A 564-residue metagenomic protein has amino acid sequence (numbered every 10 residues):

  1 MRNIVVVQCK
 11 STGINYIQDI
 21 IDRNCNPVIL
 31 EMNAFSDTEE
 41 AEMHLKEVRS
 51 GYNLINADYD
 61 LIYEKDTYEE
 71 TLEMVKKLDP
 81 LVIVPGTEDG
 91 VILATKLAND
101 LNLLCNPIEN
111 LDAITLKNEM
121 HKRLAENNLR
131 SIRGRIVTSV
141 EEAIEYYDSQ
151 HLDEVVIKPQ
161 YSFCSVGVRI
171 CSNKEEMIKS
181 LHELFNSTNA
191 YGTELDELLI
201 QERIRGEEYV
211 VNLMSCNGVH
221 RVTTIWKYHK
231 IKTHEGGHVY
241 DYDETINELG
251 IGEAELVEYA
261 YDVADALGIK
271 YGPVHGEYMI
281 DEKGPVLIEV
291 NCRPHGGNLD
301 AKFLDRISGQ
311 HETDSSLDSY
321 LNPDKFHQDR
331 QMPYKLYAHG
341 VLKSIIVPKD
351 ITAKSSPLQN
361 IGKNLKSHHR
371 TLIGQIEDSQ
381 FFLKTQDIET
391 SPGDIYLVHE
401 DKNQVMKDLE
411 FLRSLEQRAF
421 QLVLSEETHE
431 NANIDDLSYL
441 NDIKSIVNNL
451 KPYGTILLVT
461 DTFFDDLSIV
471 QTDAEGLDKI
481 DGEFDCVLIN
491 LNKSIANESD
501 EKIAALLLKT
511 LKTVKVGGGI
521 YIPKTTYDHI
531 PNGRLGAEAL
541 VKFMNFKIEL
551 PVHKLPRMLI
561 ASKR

Functional and structural regions predicted by a protein language model:
M1-E109, E141, E389-T390, E400-R413 (+1 more regions): ATP-binding N-terminal substructure of ATP-dependent carboxylate-amine bond-forming enzymes
N99-G167: A conserved helix-loop-beta module that forms one wall/lid of the active-site cleft in ATP-utilizing catalytic domains
L124-A125, D148-I170, N189-G206, V211 (+2 more regions): ATP-grasp fold ATP-binding core
R130-I132, E154-I157, C171-G206, G236-Y242 (+1 more regions): Conserved ATP-binding module of the ATP-grasp superfamily
E255-H275, D281-E282, N291-D350: Active-site "cap" helix and flanking loop/linker of ATP-utilizing ligase/carboxylase catalytic domains
L317-I434: Peripheral (often C-terminal) accessory segments that flank ATP-dependent C-N-forming ligase machineries
K502-V516: A short glycine-rich, Lys/Arg-flanked "PGG" loop and its adjoining helix->strand segment in the class I
G517-K524: Conserved beta-strand signature within the Rossmann-like core of class I S-adenosyl-L-methionine
